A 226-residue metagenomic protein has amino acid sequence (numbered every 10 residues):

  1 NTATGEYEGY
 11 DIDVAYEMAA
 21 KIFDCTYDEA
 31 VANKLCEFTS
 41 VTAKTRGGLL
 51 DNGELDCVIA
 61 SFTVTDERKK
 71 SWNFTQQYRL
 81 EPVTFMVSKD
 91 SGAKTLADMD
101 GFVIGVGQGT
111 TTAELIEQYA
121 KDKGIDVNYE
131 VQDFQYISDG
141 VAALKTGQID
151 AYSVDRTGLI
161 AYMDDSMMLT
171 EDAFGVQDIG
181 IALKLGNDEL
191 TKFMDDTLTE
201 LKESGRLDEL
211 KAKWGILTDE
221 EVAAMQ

Functional and structural regions predicted by a protein language model:
N1-I59: Extracytoplasmic small-molecule ligand-binding "clamshell" domains of the periplasmic binding protein/Venus flytrap
E8, A97-A113: Short loop->beta-strand "edge-of-pocket" segments that line small-molecule binding or catalytic clefts across diverse
D28-N33, T111-Q132, D164-A173, T199-Q226: Ligand-binding clefts/hinges and TM-proximal coupling segments of bilobed small-molecule sensing domains
E29-G48, S91, E130-A142, Q177: Short helix-initiation/N-cap motifs at beta->coil->alpha
T39-K44, G53-T65, K89, G107-T110 (+2 more regions): Beta->alpha turn/N-cap motifs
T45, I59-S71, L115-Y119, A142-V176: A ligand-binding cleft/hinge motif common to bilobed small-molecule-binding domains
Q76, V87-I104: Flexible hinge/capping segments at coil-to-helix
R79-V87, R156-T199, L217-Q226: Periplasmic-binding protein-like
